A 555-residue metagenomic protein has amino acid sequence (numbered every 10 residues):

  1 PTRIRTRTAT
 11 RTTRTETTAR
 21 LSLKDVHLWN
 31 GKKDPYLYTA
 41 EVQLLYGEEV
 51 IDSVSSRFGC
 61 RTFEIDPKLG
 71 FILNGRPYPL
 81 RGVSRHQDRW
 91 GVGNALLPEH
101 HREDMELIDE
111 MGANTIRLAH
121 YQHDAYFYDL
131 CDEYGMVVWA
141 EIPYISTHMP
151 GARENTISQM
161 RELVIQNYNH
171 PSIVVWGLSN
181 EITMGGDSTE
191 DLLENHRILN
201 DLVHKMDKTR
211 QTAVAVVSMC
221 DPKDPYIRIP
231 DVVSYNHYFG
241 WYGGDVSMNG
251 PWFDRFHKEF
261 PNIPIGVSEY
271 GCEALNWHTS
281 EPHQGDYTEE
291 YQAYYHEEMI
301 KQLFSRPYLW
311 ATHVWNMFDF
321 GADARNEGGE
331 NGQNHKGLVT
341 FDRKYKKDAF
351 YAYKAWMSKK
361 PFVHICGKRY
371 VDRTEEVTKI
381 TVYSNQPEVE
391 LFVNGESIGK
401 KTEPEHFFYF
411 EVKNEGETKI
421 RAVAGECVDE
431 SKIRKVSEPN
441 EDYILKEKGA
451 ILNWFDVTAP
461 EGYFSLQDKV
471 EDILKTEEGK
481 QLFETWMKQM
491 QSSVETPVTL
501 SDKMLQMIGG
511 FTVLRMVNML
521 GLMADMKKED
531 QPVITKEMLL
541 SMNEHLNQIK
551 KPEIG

Functional and structural regions predicted by a protein language model:
P1-L118, Y128-L130, Y134-V138, Q159-E162 (+6 more regions): Secreted/periplasmic carbohydrate-active enzymes, especially glycoside hydrolases
W29, S84-E99, M111-A119, E141-N155 (+4 more regions): The substrate-binding groove and active-site-proximal loops of carbohydrate-active enzymes, especially glycoside
G59-E64, V83-Q87, R117-L130, I142-S146 (+4 more regions): Short, solvent-exposed turn/loop segments enriched in Gly/Ser/Thr/Pro and often Arg
I65-L69, H123-Y128, E154-Q166, V216-D224 (+2 more regions): Alpha-helical scaffolding within the catalytic cores of extracellular/periplasmic polymer-degrading hydrolases
E133-V137, I229-S234, N262-I263: Glycine-enriched alpha-helix->loop->beta-strand junction motifs that scaffold or abut catalytic
M160-E190, M219, H237: Active-site groove signature of glycoside hydrolases
V174-W176, E194-K205, A213-V217, K223-P230 (+1 more regions): Substrate-binding clefts and catalytic carboxylate motifs of secreted carbohydrate-active enzymes
W454-L539, N543-K550: Compact, charge-rich alpha-helical regulatory domains located at protein termini
